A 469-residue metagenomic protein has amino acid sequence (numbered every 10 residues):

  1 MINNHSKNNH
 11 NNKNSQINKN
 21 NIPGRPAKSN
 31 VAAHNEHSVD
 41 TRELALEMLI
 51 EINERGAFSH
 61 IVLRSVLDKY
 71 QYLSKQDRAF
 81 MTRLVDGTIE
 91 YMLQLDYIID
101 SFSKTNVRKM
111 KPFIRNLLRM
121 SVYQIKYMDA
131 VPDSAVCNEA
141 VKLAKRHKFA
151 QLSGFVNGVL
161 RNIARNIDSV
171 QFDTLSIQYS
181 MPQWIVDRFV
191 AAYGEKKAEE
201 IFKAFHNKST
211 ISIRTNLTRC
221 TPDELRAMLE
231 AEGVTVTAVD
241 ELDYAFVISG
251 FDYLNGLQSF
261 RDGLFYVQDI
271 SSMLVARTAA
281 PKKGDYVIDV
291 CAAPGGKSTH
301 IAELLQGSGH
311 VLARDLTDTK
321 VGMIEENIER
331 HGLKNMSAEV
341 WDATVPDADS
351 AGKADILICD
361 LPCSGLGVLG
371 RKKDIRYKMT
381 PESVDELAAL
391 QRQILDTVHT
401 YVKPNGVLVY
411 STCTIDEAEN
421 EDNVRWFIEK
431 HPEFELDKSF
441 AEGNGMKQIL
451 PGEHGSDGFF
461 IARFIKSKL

Functional and structural regions predicted by a protein language model:
M1-L469: S-adenosylmethionine
